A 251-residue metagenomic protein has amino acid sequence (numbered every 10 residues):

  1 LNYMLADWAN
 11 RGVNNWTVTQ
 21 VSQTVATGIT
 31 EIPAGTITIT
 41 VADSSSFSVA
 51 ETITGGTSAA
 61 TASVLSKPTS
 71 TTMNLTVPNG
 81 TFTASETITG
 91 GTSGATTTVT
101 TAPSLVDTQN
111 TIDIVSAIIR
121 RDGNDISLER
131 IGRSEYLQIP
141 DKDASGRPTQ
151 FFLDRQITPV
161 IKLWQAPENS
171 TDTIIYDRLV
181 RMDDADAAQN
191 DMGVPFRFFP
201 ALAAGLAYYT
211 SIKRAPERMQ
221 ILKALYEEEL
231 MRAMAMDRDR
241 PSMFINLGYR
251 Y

Functional and structural regions predicted by a protein language model:
L1-G35, T98-Y251: Glycine-enriched, solvent-exposed interface loops adjoining structured elements
G12-P103: Autoprocessing Asn-cyclization modules and mimics
